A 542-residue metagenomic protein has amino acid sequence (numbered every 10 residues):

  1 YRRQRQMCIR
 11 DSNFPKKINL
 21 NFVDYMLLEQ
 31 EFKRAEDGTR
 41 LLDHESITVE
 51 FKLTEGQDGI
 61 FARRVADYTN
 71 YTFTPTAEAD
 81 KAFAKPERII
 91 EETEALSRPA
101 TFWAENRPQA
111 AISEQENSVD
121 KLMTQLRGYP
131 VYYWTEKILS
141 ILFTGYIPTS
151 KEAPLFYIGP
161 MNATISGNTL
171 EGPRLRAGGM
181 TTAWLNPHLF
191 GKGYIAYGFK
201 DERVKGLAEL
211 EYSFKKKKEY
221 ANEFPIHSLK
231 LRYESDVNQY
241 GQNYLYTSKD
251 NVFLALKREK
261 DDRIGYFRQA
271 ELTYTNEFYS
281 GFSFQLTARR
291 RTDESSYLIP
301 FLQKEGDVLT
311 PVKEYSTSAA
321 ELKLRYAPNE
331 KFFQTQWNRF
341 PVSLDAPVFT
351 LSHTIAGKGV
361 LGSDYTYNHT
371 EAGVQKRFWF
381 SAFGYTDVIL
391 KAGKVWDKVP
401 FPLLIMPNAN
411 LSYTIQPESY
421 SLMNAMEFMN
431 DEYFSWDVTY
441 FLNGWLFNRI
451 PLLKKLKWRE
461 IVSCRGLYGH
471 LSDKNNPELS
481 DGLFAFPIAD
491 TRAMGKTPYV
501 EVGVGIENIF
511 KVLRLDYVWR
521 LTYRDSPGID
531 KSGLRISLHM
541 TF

Functional and structural regions predicted by a protein language model:
Y1-I9: Single conserved hydrophobic/aromatic residue that forms the stacking wall/gate of nucleotide- or nucleobase-binding
R2, T69, P130-W134: Compositionally biased, intrinsically disordered low-complexity regions enriched in proline and serine
I9, K85-F542: Exposed, low-structure sequence patches enriched in small/polar residues
D11-P75: Acidic, serine/threonine-rich low-complexity disordered tracts
D67-E91: Cleavable N-terminal export/targeting peptides
